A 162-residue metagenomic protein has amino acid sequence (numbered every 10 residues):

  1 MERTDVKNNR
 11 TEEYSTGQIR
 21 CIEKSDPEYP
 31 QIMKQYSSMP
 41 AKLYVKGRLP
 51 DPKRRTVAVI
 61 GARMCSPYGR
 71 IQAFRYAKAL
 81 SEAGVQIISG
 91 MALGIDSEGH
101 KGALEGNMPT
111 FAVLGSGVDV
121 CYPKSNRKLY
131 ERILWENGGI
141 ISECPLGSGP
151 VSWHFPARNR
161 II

Functional and structural regions predicted by a protein language model:
E2-D5, E12-I162: Glycine-biased, small-residue-rich flexible motifs in mid-sequence functional cores and linkers
